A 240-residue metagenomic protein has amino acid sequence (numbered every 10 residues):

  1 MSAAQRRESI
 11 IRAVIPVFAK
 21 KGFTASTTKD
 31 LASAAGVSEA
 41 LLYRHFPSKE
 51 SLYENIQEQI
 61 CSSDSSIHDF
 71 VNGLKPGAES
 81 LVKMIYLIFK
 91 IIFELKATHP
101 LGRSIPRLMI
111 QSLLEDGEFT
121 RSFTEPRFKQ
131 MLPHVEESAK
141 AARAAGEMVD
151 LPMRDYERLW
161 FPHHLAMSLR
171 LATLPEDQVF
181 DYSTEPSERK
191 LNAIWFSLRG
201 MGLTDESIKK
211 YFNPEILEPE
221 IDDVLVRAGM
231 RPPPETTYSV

Functional and structural regions predicted by a protein language model:
A3, R7-I15: Short, leucine-enriched amphipathic alpha-helices that occur as contiguous helical runs
S9, V17-S51, N55-Q59: Helix-turn-helix
I11, Q57, R121-L132: Amphipathic, non-transmembrane alpha-helical scaffold segments
F23-T24, E118, M148: Conserved hydrophobic residue
N55, H68-I105, D155-L159, K190: Hydrophobic alpha-helical connector segments
L87-E94, K129-P133, E137-A145, V149 (+2 more regions): C-terminal peripheral helix-coil segments that are non-catalytic and often amphipathic
A97-E125, E136, L169-L174, N213-P214: Amphipathic alpha-helical segments used for helix-helix packing
